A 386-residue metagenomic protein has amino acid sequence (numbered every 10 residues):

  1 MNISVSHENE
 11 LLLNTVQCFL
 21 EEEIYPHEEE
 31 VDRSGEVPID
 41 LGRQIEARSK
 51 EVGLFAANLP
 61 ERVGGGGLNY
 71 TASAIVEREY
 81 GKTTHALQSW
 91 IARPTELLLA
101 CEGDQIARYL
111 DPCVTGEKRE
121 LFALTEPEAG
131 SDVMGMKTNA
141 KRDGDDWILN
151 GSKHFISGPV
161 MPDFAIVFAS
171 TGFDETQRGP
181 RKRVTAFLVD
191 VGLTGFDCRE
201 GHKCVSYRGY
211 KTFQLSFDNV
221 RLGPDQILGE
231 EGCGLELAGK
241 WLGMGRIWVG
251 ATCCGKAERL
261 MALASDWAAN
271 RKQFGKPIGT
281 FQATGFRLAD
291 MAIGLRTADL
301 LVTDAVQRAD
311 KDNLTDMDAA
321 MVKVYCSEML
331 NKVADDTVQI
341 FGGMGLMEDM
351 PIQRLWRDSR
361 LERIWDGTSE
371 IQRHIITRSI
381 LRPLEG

Functional and structural regions predicted by a protein language model:
M1-Q88, C101-Q105, P112-E117, R142-D146 (+3 more regions): Alpha-helical interface subdomain recognition
G65-L68, S131, Q226-E231: Cytochrome P450 core scaffold surrounding the K-helix E-X-X-R motif and the conserved "meander" helix-loop region
L87-I106, G130-D132: N-terminal glycine-rich flavin-associated loop
C113, E128-S131, F155-G158, Q177-R178 (+1 more regions): Short Gly/Pro-enriched turn/cap motifs at secondary-structure boundaries
G116-L124, F168: A short, Trp-centered hydrophobic/proline-enriched beta-strand micro-motif
G135-K137, G192-G223: Flexible, small-/acidic-enriched active-site or ligand-binding loops
N139-I148, F187: Catalytic PLP-binding core of fold-type I/II PLP enzymes
N150-C198: A short core secondary-structure module
